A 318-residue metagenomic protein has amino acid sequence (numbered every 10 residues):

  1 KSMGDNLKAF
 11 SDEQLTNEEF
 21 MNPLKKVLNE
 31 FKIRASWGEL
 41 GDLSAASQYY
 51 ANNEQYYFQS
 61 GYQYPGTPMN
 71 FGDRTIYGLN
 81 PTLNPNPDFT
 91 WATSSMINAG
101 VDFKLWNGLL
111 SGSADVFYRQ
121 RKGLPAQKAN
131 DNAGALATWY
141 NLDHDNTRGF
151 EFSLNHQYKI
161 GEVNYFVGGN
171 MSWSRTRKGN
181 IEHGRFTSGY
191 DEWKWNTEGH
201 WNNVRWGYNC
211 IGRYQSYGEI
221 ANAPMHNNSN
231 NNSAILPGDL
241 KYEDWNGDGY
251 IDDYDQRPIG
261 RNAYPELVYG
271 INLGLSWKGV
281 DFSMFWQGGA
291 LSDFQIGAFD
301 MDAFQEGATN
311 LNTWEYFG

Functional and structural regions predicted by a protein language model:
K1, D102, D115, G123 (+5 more regions): Acidic side chains
K1-N202: Extracellular/periplasmic, surface-exposed regions of secreted and cell-surface proteins
K26, R175-R177, S276-G318: C-terminal beta-signal and adjacent terminal beta-strands/loops of Gram-negative outer-membrane beta-barrel proteins
Q48-Q59, D143, Q157-A263, M301-A303 (+1 more regions): Conserved small-residue
T82-L83, Y254, P265-E266: Flexible glycine/proline-enriched surface loops and loop-helix/loop-strand junctions
I97-N98, D102, W106-L110, K159-N164 (+1 more regions): Subset of outer-membrane beta-barrel
Q120-K122, R261-N262, L291-D293: A short local loop/turn or secondary-structure capping micro-motif enriched for an aromatic residue
